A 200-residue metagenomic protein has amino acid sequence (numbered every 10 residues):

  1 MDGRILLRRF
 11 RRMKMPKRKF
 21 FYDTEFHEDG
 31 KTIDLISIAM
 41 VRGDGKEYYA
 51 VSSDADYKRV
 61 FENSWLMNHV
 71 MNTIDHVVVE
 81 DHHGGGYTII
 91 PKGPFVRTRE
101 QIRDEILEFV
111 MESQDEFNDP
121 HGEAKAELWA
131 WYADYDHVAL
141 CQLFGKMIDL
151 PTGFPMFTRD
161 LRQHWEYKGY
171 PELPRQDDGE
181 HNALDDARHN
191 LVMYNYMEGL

Functional and structural regions predicted by a protein language model:
M1-K14: Short, Lys/Arg-enriched N-terminal segments with co-localized hydrophobic residues within the first ~10-30 amino acids
K17-Y22, F26-A130: Conserved non-catalytic scaffold segment of RNase H-like nuclease domains
D23-E25, D136, D160, D186: Acidic active-site catalytic centers that drive phospho-/nucleotidyl reactions and related ester hydrolyses
E105-E108, E112, V138, Q142 (+3 more regions): Residue-level signal for well-ordered alpha-helical scaffold segments within enzymatic catalytic domains
E127-A133, V138-A139, E172-L200: Acidic, Mg2+-coordinating catalytic module of metal-dependent nucleases/exonucleases that use a two-metal-ion mechanism
Y135-F154: Substrate-recognition/cap helix-loop segment adjacent to the acidic, metal-dependent catalytic center of Asp-based
G153-E172: Short, flexible loop segments at boundaries between secondary-structure elements
